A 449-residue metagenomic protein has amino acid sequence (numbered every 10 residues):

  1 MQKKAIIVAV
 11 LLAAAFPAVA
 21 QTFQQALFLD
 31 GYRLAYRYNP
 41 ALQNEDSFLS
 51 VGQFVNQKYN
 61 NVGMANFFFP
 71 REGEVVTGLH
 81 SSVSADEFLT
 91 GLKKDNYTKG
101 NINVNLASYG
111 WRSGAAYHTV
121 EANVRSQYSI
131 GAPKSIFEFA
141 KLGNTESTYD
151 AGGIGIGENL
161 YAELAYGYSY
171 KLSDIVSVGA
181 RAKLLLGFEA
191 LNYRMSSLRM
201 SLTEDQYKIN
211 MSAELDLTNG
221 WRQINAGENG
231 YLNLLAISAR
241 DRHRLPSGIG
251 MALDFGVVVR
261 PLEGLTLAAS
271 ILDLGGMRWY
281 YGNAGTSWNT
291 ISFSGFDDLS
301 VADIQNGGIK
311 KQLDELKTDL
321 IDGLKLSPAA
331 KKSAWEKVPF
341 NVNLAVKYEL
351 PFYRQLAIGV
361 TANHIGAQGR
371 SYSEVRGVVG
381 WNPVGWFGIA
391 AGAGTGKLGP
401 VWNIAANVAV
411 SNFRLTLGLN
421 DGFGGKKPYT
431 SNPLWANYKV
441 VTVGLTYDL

Functional and structural regions predicted by a protein language model:
M1-Q24, L449: Bacterial Sec-dependent N-terminal signal peptides
Q21-L449: Subset of outer-membrane beta-barrel
